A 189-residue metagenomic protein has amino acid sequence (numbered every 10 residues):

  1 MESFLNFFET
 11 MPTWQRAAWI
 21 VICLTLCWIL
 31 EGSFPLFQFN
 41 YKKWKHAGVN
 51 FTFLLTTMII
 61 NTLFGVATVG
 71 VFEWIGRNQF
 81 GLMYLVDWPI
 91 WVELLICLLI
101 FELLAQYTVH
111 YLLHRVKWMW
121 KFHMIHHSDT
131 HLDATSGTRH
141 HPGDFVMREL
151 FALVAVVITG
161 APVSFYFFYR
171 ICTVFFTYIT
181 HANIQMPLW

Functional and structural regions predicted by a protein language model:
M1-F4, R77-G81: Membrane-interfacial helical/loop segments at transmembrane boundaries in membrane proteins
M1-T13: Short, strongly hydrophobic alpha-helical membrane anchors
P12, R16, I20-L24, Y169: Hydrophobic alpha-helical transmembrane segments of polytopic
Q15-W19, K42-L55: Loop-to-helix transition at the N-terminal end of transmembrane alpha-helices
W19-I29, T68-G70: Hydrophobic core of alpha-helical transmembrane segments in multi-pass integral membrane proteins
W28-A47: Membrane-interface helix-loop junction between the first two transmembrane segments
F53-T68, L82-Y84, W88-W189: Membrane-embedded catalytic scaffold of the fatty acid hydroxylase/desaturase
V66-N78: Membrane-helix interface motif
